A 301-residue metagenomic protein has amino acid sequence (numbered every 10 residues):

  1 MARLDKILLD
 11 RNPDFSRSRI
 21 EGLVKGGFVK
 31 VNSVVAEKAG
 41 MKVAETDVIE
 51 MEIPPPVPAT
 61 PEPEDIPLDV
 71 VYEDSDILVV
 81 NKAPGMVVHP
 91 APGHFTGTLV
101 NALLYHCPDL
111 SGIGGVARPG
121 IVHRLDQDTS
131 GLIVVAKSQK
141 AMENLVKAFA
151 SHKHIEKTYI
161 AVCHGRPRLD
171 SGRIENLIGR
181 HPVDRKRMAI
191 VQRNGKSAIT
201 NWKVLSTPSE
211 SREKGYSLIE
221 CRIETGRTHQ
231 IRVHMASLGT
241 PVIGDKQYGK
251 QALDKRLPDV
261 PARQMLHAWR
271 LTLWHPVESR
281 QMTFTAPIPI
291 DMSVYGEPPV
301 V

Functional and structural regions predicted by a protein language model:
M1-V301: RNA pseudouridine synthases
